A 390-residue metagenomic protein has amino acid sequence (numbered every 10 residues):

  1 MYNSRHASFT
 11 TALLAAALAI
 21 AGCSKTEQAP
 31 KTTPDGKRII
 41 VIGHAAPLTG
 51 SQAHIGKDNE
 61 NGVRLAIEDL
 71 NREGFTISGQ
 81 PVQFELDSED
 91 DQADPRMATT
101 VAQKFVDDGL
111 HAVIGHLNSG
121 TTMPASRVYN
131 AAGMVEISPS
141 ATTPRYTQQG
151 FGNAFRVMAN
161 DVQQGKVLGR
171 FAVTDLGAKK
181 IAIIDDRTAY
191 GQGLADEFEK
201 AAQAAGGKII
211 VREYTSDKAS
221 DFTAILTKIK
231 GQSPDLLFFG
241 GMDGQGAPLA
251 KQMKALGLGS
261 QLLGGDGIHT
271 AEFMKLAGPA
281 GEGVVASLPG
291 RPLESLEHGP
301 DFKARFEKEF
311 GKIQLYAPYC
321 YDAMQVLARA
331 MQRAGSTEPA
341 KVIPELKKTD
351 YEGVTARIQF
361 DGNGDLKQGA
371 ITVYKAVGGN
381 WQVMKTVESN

Functional and structural regions predicted by a protein language model:
Y2-H6, T10-A17, C23-N390: Extracytosolic ligand-binding ectodomains
